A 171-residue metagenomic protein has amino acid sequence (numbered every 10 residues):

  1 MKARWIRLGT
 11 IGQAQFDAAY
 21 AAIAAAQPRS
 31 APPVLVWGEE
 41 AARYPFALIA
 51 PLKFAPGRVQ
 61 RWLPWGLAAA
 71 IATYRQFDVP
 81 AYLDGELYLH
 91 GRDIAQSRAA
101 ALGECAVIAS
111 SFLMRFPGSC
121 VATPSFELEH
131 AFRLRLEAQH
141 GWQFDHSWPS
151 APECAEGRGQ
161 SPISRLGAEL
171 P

Functional and structural regions predicted by a protein language model:
M1-A68, Y82, L89, S164-P171: N-terminal lobe of the biotin/lipoate ligase/transferase fold
F46, G85, S110-F112, F132-L136 (+1 more regions): A structural signal for short, well-ordered beta-strand segments
T73-F77, Q139: Short alpha-helical functional segments enriched in proximate histidine and acidic residues
Q76-L89, H146-P152: Short, surface-exposed recognition loops or helix-turn segments adjacent to catalytic cores
A81-F126: A contiguous pocket-lining binding segment that forms or flanks enzyme active sites
F116-P171: C-terminal accessory segment of soluble enzyme catalytic cores
